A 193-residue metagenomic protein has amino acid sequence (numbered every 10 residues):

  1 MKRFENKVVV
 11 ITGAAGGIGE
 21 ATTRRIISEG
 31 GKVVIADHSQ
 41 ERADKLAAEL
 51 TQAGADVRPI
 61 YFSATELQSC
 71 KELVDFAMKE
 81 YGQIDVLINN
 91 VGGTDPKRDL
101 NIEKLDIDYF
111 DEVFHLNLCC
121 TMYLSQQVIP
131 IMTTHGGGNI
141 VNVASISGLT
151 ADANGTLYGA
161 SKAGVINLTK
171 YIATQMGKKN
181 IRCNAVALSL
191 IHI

Functional and structural regions predicted by a protein language model:
K2-V34: Canonical Rossmann dinucleotide-binding motif of NAD(H)/NADP(H)-dependent dehydrogenases/reductases, specifically
Q40-E41, Y61-L73, I107: The beta1-alpha1 cofactor-binding region of Rossmann-like NAD(H)/NADP(H)-dependent oxidoreductases
R98-I102, D106-F114: Substrate-binding pocket helix/loop in short-chain dehydrogenase/reductase
S125, S161, T169: Active-site helix of classical SDR
P130, T174-K178: Alpha-helical segment proximal to the catalytic Tyr-Lys
S145: Residue(s) in the substrate-gating loop at a strand-loop-helix junction that position the organic substrate next
I191-I193: Conserved small/polar residues in nucleotide/adenosyl-binding loops
